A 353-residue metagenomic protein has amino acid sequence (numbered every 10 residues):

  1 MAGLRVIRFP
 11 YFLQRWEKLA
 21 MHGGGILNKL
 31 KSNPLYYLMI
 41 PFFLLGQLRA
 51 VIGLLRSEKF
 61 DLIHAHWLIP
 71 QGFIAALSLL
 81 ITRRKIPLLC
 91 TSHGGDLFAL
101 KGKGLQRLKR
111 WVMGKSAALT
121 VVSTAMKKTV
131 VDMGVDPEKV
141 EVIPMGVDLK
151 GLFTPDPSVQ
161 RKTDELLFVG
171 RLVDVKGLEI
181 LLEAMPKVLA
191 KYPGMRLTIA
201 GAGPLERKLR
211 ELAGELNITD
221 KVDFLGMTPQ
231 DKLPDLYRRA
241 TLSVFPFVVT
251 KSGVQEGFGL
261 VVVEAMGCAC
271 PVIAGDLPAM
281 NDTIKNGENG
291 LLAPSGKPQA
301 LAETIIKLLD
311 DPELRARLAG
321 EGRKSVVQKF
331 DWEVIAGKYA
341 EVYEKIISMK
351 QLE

Functional and structural regions predicted by a protein language model:
A125, G146: Carbohydrate-associated surface elements
V159-P186, T198, S243: Conserved donor-binding/catalytic core segment of Leloir-type glycosyltransferases
G194, A300, K307, L314-K329 (+2 more regions): A short, well-ordered alpha-helix in the C-terminal region of glycosyltransferases
R207-D231: Nucleotide-activated donor-binding/catalytic signature segment of Leloir-type glycosyltransferases, i.e., the conserved
M227-T228, D235-A240: Short alpha-helical donor nucleotide-sugar binding micro-motif in glycosyltransferases
R238-G253, C270: Acidic donor-binding loop of glycosyltransferase active sites
V262, G267, P271-A274, I284: Short hydrophobic beta-strand element within catalytic cores of glycosyltransferases and related nucleotide-activated
N286-G287, L291-P298, K307-E313: Conserved acidic donor-binding segment of nucleotide-sugar-dependent glycosyltransferases
